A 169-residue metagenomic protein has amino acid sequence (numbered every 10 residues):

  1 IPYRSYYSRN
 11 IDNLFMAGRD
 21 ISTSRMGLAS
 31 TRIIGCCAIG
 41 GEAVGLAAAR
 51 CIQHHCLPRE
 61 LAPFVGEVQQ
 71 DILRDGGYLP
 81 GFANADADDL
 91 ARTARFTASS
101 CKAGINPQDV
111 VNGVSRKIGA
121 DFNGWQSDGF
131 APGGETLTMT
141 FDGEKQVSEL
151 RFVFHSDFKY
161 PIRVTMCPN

Functional and structural regions predicted by a protein language model:
I1-S99: Flavin (FAD/FMN)-binding glycine-rich loop and adjacent Rossmann-like elements that form
Y7, G143-Q146: Extracytoplasmic/secreted proteins and extracellular or luminal domains
Y78-E144, H155-N169: Disordered, acidic Ser/Thr/Pro-rich linker "stalks" and the adjacent N-terminal cap of the next globular domain
E149-F152: Beta-strand-rich structural segments
